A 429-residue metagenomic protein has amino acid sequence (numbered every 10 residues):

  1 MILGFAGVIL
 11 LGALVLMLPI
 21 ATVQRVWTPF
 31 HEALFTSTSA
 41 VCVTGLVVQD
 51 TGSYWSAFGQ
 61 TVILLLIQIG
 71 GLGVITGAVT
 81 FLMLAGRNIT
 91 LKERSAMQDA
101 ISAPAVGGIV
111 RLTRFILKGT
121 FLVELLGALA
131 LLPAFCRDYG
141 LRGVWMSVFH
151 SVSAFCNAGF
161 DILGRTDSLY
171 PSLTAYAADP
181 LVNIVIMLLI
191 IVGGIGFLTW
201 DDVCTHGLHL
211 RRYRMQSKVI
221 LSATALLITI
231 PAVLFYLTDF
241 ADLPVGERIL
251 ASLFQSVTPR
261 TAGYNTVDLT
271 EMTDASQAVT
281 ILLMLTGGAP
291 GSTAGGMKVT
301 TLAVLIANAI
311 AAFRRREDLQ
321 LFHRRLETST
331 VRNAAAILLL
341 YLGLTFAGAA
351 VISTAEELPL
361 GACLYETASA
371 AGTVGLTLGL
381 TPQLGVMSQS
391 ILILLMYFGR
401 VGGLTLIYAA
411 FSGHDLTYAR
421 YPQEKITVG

Functional and structural regions predicted by a protein language model:
M1-G429: Membrane-proximal intracellular helices of multi-pass ion channels
